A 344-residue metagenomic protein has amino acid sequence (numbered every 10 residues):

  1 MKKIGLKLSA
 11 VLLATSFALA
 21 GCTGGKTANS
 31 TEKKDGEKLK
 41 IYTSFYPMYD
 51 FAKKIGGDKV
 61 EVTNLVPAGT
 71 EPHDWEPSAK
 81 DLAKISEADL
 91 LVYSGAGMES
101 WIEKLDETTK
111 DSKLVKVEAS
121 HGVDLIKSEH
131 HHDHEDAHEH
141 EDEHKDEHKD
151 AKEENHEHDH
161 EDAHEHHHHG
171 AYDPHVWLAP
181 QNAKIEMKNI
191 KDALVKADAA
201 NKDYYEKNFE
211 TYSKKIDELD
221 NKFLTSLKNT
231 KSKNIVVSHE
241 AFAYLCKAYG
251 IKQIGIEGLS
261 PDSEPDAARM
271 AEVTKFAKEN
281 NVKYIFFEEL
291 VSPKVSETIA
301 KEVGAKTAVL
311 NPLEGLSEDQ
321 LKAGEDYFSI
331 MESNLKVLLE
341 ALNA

Functional and structural regions predicted by a protein language model:
K2-L13, A18-A344: Extracytoplasmic metal-acquisition and chelation regions
